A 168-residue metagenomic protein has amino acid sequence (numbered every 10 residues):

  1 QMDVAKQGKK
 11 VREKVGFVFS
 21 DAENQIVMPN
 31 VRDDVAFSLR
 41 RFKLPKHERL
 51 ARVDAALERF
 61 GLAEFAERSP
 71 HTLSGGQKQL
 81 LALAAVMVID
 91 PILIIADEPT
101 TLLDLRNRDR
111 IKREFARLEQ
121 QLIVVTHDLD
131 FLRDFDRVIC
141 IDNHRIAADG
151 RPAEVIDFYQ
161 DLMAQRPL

Functional and structural regions predicted by a protein language model:
Q1-K10: ABC ATPase NBD Q-loop/coupling interface
H47-F65: Conserved ABC ATPase "signature" region
S69-L73, Q77: Conserved ABC ATPase signature
L83, I111: Hydrophobic anchor residue at the start of the ABC signature
D90: Conserved catalytic motifs of ABC-family nucleotide-binding domains
I94-D97: Catalytic Walker B motif of ABC-type/P-loop ATPase nucleotide-binding domains
R145-P167: Conserved beta-strand-loop-alpha-helix hinge in the C-terminal portion of ABC ATPase nucleotide-binding domains
